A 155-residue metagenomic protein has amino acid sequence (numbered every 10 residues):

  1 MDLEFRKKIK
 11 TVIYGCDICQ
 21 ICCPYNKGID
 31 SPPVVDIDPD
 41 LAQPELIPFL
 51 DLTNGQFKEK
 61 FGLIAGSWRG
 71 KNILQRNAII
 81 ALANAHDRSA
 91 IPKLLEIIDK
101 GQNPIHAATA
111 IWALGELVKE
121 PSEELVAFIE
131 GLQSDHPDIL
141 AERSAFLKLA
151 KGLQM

Functional and structural regions predicted by a protein language model:
M1-G15, R69, D99: Ferredoxin-like iron-sulfur electron-transfer modules
V12-Y14, I18-D36: Iron-sulfur cluster-binding cysteine motifs and their immediate structural context in ferredoxin-like electron-transfer
Y25-K27, A65, I98, W112: Active-site proximal loops enriched in glycine and acidic residues that flank catalytic Cys/His/Asp and coordinate
P39-H86, A90-E96: Alpha-helical adaptor scaffolds
Q56-F61, D87-D99, K119-Q133, M155: Amphipathic alpha-helical scaffolding segments comprising HEAT/armadillo-like alpha-solenoid repeats
S67-G70, D99-I105, G131-E142: Short coil turns that connect the paired helices of HEAT/ARM alpha-solenoid repeats
Q75-D87, A107-K119, A141-L153: Structural detector for internal amphipathic alpha-helices that build alpha-solenoid repeat scaffolds
